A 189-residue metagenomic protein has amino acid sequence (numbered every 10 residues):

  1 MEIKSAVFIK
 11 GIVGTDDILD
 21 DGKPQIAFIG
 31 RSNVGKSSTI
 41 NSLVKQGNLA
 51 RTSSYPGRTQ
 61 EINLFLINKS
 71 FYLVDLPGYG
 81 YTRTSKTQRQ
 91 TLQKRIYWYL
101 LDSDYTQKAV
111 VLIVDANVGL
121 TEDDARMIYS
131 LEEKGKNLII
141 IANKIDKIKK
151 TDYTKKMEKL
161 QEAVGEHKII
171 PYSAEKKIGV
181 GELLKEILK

Functional and structural regions predicted by a protein language model:
M1-R83: Conserved G1/Walker A P-loop phosphate-binding module
I3-D16, K147-K189: Canonical P-loop GTPase G-domain recognition
I26, N33-V34, I40, N63 (+6 more regions): Structured catalytic cores of enzymes that bind and process phosphorylated ligands/cofactors
L43-G47, L100, V164, I187: Hydrophobic aliphatic residues
N48, E61, Y72, Q88 (+7 more regions): Helical mechanochemical/support elements of P-loop NTPase systems and associated helical scaffolds
R58, F71, G78-Y81, N117-G119 (+2 more regions): Conserved nucleotide-binding/hydrolysis micro-motifs of P-loop NTPases
K69-Q107: Conserved nucleotide-sensing/catalytic segment adjacent to the nucleotide-binding pocket in NTP-handling enzymes
R95-H167: Conserved C-terminal guanine-recognition region of P-loop GTPase G domains, centered on the G4
